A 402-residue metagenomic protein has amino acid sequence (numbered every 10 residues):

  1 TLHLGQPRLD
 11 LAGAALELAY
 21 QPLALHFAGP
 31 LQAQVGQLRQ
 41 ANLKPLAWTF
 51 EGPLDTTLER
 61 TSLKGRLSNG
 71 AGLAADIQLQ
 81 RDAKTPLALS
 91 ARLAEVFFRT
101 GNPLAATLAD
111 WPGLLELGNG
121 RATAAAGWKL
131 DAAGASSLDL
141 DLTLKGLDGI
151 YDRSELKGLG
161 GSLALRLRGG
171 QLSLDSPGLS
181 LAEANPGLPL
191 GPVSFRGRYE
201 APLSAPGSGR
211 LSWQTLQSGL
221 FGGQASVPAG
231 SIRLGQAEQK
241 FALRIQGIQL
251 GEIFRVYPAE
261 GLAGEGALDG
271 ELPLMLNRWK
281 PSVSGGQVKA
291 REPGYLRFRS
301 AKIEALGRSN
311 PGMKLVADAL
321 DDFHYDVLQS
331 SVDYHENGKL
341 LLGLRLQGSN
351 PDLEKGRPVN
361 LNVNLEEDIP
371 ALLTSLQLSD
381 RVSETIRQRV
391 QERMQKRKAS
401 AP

Functional and structural regions predicted by a protein language model:
T1-A125, A133-A135, K145, G149-G261 (+2 more regions): Interface amphipathic segments
K129, R166, E271-M275: Generic structural signal for bulky hydrophobic/aromatic residues embedded in well-ordered secondary structure
L130, L276, A290, L346-G348: Short beta-strand segments enriched in hydrophobic/aromatic residues within well-folded beta-rich domains
L138: Short beta-strand/loop motifs in extracellular/secreted proteins, especially within beta-sandwich accessory domains
A267-Y295: C-terminal structural cap/anchor segments
